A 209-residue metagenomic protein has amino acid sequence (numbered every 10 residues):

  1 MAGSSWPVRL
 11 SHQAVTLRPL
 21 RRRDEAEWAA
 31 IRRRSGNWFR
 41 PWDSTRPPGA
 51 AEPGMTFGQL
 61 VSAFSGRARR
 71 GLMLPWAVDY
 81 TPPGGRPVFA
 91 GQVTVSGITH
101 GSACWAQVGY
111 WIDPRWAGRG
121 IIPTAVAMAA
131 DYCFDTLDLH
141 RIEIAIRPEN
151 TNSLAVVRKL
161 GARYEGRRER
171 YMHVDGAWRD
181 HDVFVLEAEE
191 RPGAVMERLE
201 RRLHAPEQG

Functional and structural regions predicted by a protein language model:
M1-E27, I31-W38, P75-G209: Acyl-donor (CoA/ACP) binding surface of acyl/acetyltransferases
L20, I31, G49-T56, R70: Generic, well-ordered alpha-helical segments
I31, W42, L60-A63, R67 (+1 more regions): Residues that form generic nucleotide/phosphate-binding pockets
W38-S62: Conserved GNAT-fold acetyl-CoA-binding loop/helix
P48-A50, V61-A77: A short helix-loop-beta-strand connector motif used in the catalytic cores of GNAT acetyltransferases and, in some
T56-L60, F64, A68, L154 (+1 more regions): Solvent-exposed, well-ordered amphipathic alpha-helical segments that flank/support binding or catalytic loops
